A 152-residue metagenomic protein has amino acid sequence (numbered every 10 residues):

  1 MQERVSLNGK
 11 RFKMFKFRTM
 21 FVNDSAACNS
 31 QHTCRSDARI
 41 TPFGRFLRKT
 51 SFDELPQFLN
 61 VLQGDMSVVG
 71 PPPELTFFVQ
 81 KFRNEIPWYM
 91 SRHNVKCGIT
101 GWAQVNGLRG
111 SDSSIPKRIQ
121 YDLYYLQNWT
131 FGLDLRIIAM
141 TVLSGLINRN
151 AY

Functional and structural regions predicted by a protein language model:
M1-Y152: Conserved small/aromatic sequence motifs within transmembrane helices
